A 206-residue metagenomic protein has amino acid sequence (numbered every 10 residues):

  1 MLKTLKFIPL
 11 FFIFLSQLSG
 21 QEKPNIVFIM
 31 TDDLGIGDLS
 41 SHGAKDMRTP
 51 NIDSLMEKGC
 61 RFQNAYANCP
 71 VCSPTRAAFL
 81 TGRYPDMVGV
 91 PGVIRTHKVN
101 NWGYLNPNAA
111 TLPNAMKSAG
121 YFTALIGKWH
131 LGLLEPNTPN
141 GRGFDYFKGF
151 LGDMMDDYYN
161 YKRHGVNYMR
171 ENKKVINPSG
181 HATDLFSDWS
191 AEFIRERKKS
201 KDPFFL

Functional and structural regions predicted by a protein language model:
L2-T4, L18-L206: Formylglycine-dependent sulfatase
T4-L15: Sec-dependent N-terminal signal peptides
